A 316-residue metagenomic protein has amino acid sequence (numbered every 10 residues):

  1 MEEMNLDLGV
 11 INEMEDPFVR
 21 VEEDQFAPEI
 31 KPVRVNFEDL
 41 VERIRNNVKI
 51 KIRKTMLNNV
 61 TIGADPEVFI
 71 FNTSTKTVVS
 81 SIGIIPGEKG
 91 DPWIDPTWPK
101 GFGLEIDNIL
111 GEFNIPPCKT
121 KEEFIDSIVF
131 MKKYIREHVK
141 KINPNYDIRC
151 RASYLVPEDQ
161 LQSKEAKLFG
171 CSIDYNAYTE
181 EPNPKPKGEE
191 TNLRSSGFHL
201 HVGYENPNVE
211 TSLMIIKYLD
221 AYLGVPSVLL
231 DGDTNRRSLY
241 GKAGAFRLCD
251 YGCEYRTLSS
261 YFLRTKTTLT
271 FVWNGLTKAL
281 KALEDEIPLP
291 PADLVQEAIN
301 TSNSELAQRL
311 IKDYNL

Functional and structural regions predicted by a protein language model:
N5, E15, E38-V41, R45 (+2 more regions): Residue-level detector of alpha-helical secondary structure
E15-E23, P32: Compositionally biased low-complexity segments enriched in polar/charged residues
R20, R34, R43-R45: Basic polycationic patches enriched in arginine
P28-I30: Compositionally biased, low-complexity intrinsically disordered regions
I44-L316: Phosphate/nucleotide-binding catalytic core
